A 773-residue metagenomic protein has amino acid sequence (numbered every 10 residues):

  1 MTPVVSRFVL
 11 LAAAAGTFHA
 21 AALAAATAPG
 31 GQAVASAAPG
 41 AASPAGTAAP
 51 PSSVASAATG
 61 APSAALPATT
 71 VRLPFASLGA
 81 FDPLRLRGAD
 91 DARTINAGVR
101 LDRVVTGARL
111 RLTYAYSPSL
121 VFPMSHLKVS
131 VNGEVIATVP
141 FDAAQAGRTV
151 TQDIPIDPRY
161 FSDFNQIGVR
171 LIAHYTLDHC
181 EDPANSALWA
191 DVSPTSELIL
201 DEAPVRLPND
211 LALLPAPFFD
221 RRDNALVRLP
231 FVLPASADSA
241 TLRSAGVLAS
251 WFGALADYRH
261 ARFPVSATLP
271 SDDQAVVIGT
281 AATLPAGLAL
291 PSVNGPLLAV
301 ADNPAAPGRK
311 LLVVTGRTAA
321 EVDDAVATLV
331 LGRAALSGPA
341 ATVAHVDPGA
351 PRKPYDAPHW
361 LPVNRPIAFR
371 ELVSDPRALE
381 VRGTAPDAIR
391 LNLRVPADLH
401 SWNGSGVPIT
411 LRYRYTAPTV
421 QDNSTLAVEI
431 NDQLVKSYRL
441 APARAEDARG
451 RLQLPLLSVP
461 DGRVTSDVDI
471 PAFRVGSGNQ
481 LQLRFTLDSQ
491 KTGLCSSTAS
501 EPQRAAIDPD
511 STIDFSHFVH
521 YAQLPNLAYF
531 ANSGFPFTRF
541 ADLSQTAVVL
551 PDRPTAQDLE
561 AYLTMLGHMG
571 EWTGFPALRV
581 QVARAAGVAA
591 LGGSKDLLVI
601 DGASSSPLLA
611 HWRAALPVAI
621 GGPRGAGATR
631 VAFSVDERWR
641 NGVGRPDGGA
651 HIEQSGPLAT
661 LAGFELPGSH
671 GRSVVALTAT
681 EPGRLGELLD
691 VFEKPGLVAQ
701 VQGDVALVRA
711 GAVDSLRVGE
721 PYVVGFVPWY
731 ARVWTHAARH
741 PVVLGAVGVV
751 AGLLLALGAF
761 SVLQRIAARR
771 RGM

Functional and structural regions predicted by a protein language model:
V4-L23: Gram-negative bacterial Sec-dependent N-terminal signal peptides
A28-M773: Solvent-exposed alpha-helical segments and adjacent loops that form catalytic or protein-interaction surfaces
